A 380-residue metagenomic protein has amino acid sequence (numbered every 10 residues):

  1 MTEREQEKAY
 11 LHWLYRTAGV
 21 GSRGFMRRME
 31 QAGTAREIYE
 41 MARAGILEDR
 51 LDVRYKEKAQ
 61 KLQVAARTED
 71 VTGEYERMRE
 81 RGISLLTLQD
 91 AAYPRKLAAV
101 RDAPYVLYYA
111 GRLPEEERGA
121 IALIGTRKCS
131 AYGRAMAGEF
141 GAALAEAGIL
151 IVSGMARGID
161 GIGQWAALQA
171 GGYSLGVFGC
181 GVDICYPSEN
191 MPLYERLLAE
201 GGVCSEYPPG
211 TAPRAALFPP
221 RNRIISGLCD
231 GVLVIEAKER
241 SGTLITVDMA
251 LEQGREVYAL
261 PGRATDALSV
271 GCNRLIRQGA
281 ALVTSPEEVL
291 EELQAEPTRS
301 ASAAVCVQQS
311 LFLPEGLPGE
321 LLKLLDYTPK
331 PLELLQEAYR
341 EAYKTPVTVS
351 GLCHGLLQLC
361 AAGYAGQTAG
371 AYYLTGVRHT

Functional and structural regions predicted by a protein language model:
M1-A92, A362, Q367-T380: Short, small/acidic-rich helices and loops at N termini and domain boundaries of DNA replication/processing enzymes
T2-E5, T87-T380: Glycine-biased, small-residue-rich flexible motifs in mid-sequence functional cores and linkers
